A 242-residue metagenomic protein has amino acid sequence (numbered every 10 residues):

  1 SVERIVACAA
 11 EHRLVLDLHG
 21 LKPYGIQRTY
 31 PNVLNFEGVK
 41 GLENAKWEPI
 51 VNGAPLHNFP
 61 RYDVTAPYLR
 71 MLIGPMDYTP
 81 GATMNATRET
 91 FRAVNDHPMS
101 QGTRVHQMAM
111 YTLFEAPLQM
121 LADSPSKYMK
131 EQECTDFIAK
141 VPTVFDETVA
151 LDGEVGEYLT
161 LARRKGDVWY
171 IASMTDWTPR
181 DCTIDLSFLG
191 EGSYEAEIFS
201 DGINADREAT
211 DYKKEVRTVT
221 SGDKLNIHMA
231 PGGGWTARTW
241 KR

Functional and structural regions predicted by a protein language model:
S1-H97: Aromatic- and carboxylate-enriched substrate-binding clefts and catalytic-loop regions of carbohydrate-active enzymes
R13-G20, E43-W47, P117-Y128, F145-V149 (+1 more regions): Acidic/polar loop patches that form or flank catalytic/metal-binding clefts of enzymes that bind anionic ligands
L16, L113, I171: Conserved, mostly hydrophobic/aromatic
H97, H106-P125: Catalytic domains of carbohydrate-active enzymes that cleave complex glycans
D123-Y170, M174, D206-T210: Glycan-recognition and catalytic regions of carbohydrate-active enzymes
V155-E191, E195, W235-T236: Carbohydrate-binding surface patches
I198-G222: Solvent-exposed beta-strand/loop surfaces of large extracellular or lumenal domains
V216-R242: C-terminal beta-strand-rich structural cap/linker in extracellular carbohydrate-active enzymes
